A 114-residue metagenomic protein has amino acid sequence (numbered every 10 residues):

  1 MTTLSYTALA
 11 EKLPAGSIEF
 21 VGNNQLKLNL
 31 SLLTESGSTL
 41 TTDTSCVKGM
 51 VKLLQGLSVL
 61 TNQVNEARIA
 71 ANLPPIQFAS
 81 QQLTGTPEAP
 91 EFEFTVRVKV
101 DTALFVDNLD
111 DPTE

Functional and structural regions predicted by a protein language model:
M1-E114: Viral virion structural and adsorption modules
